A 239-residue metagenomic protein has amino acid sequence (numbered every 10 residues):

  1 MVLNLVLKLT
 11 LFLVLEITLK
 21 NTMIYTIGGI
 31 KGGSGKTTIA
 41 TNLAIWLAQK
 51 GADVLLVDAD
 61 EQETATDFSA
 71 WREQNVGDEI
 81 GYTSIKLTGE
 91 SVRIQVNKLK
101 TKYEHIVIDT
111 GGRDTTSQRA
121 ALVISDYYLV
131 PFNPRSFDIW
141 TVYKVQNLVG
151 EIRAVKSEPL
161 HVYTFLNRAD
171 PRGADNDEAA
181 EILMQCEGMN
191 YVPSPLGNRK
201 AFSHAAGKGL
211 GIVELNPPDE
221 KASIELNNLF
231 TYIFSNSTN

Functional and structural regions predicted by a protein language model:
M1-T26: Extreme N-terminal, non-catalytic leader segments that precede Walker-type/kinase nucleotide-binding cores
I24, G28-I30, S34, I45-T116 (+1 more regions): P-loop/Walker-type NTP enzyme "switch/lid" segment
I39: Hydrophobic positions on the alpha1 helix immediately C-terminal to the Walker A/P-loop
S117-S136: Inter-motif core of Ras-like GTPase G domains
Y143-K156: Conserved C-terminal guanine-recognition region of P-loop GTPase G domains, centered on the G4
D170, A180-I212: Beta-strand-loop-alpha "switch" segments that mediate conformational coupling across diverse proteins
S203-N227: Inter-lobe coupling/hinge region of RecA-like P-loop helicase motors
